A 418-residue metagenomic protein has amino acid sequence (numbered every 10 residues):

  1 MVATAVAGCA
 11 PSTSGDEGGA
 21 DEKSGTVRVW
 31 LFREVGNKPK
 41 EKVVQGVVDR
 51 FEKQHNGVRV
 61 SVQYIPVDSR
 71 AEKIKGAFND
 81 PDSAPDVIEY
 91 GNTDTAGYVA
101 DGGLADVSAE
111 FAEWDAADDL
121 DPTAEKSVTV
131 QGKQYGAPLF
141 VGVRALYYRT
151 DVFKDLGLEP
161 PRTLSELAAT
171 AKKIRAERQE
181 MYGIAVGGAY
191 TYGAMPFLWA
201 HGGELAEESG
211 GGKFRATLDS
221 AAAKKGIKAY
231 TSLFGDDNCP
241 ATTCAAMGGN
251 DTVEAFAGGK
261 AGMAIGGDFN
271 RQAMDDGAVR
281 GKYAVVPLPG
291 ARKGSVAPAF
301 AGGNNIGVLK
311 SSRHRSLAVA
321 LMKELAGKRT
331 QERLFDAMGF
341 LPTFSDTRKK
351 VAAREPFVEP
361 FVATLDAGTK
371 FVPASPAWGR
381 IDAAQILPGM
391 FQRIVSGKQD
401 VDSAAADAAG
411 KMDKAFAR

Functional and structural regions predicted by a protein language model:
M1-G97, R292, S316-L317, R333 (+2 more regions): Conserved N-terminal structural module of periplasmic/extracytoplasmic solute-binding proteins
P85-D86, D115-D151, Y182-G183, S295-P298 (+1 more regions): A structural signal for short loop-to-beta-strand junctions that line the ligand-binding cleft of periplasmic/secreted
N92-V143, F197, A284-V286, R354-P356 (+1 more regions): Hinge/lid segment of periplasmic solute-binding proteins
S108-L120, I184, G203-K225, D275-A278 (+4 more regions): Short, solvent-exposed loop/beta-turn-alpha elements that line the ligand-binding surface or hinge of extracytoplasmic
T123, V286-P287, D336-A383, R393 (+1 more regions): Long, aromatic- and glycine/proline-rich binding clefts that accommodate carbohydrate-like moieties
Q131, Y135-L139, R144, S165-A222 (+2 more regions): Extracytoplasmic/periplasmic solute-binding protein
L156, K228, S232-N238, D275-F340: Extracytoplasmic/periplasmic substrate-recognition and gating elements
A171, K213-T243: Glycine-centered hinge/linker elements that transmit conformational signals in sensory and ligand-binding systems
